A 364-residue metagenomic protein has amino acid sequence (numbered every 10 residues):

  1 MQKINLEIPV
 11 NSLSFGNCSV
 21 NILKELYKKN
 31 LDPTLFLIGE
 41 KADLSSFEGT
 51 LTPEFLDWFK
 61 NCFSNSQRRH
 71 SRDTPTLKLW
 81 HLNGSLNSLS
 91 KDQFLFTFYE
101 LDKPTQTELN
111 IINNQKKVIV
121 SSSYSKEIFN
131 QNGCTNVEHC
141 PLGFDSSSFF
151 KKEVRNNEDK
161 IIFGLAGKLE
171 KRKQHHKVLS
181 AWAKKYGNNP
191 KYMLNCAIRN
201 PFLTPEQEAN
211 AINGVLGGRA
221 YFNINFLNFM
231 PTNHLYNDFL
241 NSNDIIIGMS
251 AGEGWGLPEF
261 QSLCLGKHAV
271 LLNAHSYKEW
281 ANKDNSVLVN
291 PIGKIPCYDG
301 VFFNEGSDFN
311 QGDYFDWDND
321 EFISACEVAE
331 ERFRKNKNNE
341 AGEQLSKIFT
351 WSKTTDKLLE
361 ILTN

Functional and structural regions predicted by a protein language model:
K3, L44-N130, H234-L235: Extended catalytic core of nucleotide-activated donor transferases of GT-like folds
Q106-T107, F144-K160: Acidic anion/phosphate-binding donor-loop and adjacent secondary structure in glycosyltransferase catalytic cores
R155-K173, V178-W182, L194-C196: Conserved donor-binding/catalytic core segment of Leloir-type glycosyltransferases
P205-H234: Nucleotide-activated donor-binding/catalytic signature segment of Leloir-type glycosyltransferases, i.e., the conserved
A251: Aromatic "clamp/platform" in nucleotide-sugar-dependent glycosyltransferases that forms part of the donor/acceptor
H268-L271, V287-V289: Short hydrophobic beta-strand element within catalytic cores of glycosyltransferases and related nucleotide-activated
K278-V328: Change "using UDP/GDP/dTDP sugars" to "using nucleotide sugars
D313-S324, E331-E360: A charged, aromatic-enriched C-terminal amphipathic alpha-helix characteristic of glycosyltransferases across folds
